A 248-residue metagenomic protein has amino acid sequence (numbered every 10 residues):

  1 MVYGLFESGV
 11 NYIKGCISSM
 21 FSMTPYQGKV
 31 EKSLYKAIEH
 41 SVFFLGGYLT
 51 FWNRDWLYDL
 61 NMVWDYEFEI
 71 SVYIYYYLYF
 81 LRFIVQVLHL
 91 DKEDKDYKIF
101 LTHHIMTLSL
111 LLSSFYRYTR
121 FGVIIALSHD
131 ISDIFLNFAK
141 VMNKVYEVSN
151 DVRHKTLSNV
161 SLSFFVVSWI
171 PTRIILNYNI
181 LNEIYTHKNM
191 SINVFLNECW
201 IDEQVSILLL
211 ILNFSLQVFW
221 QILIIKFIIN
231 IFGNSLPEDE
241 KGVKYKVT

Functional and structural regions predicted by a protein language model:
M1-F121, N143-W169, I175-S215, F219-T248: Membrane-helix and juxtamembrane interface regions of eukaryotic multi-pass membrane proteins
A126-D130, V166-I170: Transmembrane helix-bundle signature of multi-pass membrane transporters/permeases
S128-A139: Alpha-helical transmembrane segments and their membrane-interface exit regions
